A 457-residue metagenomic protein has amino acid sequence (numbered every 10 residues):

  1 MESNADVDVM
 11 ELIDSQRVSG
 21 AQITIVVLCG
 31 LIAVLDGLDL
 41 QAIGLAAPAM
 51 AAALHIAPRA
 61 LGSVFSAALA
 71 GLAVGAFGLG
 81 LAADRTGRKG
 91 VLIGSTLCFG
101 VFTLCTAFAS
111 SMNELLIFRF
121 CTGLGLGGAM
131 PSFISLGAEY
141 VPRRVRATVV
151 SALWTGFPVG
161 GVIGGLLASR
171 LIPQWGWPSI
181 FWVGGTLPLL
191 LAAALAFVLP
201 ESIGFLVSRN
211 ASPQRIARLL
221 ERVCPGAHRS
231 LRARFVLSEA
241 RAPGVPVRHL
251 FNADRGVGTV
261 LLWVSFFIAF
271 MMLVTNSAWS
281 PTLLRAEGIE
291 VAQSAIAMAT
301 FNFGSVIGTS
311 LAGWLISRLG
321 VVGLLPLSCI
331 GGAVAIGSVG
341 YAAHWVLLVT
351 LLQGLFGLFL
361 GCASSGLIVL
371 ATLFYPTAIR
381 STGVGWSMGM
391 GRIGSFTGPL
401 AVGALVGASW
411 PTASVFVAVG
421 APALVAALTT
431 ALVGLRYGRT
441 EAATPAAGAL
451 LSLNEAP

Functional and structural regions predicted by a protein language model:
M1-L38: Cytosolic juxtamembrane N-terminal segment immediately preceding the first transmembrane helix of multi-pass
M1-S15, V198-G258, A443-P457: Intracellular cytosolic loops and amphipathic helices of Major Facilitator Superfamily
I43-G44, F251-T309: Extracytoplasmic gate region of multi-pass secondary transporters
H55, G87, F108-E114, P142 (+2 more regions): Helix-breaking motifs and short loop linkers at transmembrane-helix boundaries and internal kinks in secondary membrane
V74-M112: Conserved MFS/SLC helix-loop-helix module at the cytosolic interface between two early adjacent transmembrane helices
F102, N113-C121, L347-L355: Paired small-residue
F120-T155: Cytoplasmic helix-loop-helix junction between adjacent transmembrane helices in 12-TM secondary transporters
F157-S208: Helix-loop-helix hairpin linking two adjacent transmembrane segments in secondary transporters
